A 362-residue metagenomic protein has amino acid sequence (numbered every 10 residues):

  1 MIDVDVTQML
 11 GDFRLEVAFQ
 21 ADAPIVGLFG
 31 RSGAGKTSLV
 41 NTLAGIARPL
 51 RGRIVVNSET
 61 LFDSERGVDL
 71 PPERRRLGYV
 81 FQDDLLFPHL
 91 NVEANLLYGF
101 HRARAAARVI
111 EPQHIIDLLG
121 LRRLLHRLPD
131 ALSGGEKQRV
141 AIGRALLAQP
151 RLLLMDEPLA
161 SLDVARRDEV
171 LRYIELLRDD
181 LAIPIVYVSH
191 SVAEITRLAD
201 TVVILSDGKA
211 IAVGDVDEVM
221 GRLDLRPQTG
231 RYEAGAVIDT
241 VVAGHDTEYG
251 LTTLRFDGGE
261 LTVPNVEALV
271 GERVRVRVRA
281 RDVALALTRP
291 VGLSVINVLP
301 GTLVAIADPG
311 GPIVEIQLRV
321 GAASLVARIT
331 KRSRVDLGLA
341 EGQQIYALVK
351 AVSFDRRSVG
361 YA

Functional and structural regions predicted by a protein language model:
E59-S64, A107-L124, E175-L176: Conserved ABC ATPase "signature" region
L61-G78, R102: ABC ATPase NBD coupling module
L128-L132, E136: Conserved ABC ATPase signature
L147-R151: A short, proline-enriched helix->beta-strand linker immediately N-terminal to the Walker B motif in ABC-type P-loop
L153-E157: Catalytic Walker B motif of ABC-type/P-loop ATPase nucleotide-binding domains
D179, S189-G259: Internal alpha/beta loop-helix hairpins
E260-A307, S324, R328-A362: Glycine/charge-rich catalytic "coupling/switch" loops of P-loop NTPases
